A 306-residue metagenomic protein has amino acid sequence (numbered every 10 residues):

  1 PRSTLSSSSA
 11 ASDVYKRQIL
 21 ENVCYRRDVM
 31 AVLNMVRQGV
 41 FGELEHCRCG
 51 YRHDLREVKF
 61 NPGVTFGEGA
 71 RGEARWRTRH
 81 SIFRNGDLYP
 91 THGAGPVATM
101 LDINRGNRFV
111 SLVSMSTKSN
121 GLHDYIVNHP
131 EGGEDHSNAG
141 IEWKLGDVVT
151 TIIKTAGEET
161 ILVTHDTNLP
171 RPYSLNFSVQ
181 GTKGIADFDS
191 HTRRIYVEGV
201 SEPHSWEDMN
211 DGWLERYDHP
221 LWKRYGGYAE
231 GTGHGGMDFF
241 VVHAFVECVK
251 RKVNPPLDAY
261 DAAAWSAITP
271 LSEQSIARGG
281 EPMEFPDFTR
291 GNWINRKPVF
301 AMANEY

Functional and structural regions predicted by a protein language model:
P1-Y15: Short, small-residue-biased leader/transition segments that mark boundaries at the very start of proteins
S6, A10, F66-G69, M237-A244: Generic alpha-helical secondary structure signal
K16-R17, V23-E142, F245: Predominantly a Rossmann-like dinucleotide-binding segment in NAD(P)-dependent oxidoreductases
N107, L162-H165, F188-D189: Beta-strand scaffold of nucleotide-dependent catalytic cores
D147: Short, small/polar residue-rich loop motifs at catalytic or cofactor-binding pockets
T151-G157, G181: Active-site beta-strand termini and strand-to-loop segments that position acidic
P170-Y306: C-terminal helical cap and adjacent loop that interface with cofactors, partners, or active-site loops
